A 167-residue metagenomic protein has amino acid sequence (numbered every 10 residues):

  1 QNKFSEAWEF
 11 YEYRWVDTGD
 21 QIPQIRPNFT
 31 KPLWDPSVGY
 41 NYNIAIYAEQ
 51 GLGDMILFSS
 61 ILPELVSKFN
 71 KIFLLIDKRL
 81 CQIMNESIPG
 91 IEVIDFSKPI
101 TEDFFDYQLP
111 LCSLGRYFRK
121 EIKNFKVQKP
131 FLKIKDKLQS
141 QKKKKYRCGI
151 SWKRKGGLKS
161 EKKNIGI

Functional and structural regions predicted by a protein language model:
Q1-I167: Alpha-helical solenoid repeat scaffolds of the TPR/TPR-like class and their adjacent stem/linker regions that mediate
